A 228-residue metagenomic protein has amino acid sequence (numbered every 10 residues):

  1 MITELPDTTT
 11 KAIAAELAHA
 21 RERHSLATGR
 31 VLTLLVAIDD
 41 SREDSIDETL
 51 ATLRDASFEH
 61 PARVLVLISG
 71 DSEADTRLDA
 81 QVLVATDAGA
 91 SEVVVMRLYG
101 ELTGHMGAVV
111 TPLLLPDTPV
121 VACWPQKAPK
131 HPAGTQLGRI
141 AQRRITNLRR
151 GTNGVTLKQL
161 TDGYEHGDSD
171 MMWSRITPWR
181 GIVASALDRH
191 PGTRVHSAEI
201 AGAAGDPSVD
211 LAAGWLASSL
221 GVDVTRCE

Functional and structural regions predicted by a protein language model:
M1-A122: An N-terminal, globular interaction/scaffold subdomain
V31, A90-S91, D117, I140-Q142 (+2 more regions): A broad structural signal for short, well-ordered beta-strand segments within beta-sheet-rich domains
I46-T49, M106-G107, P132-G134, S208-A212: A short acidic (Asp/Glu
T52-A56, V110-P112, Q136-R139, A213-G221: Short, solvent-exposed amphipathic alpha-helical segments in soluble enzyme and RNA/protein-processing domains
R63-S72, C123-P125, N147-G151, D223-E228: A generic structural motif
D75-L78, P132-A133, T156-L157, P207-L211: Short, solvent-exposed polar/charged micro-motifs at secondary-structure junctions
E92-A184: Internal, hydrophobic cores of structured domains that mediate oligomerization or house catalytic pockets within large
L157-E228: A contiguous, surface-oriented mixed alpha/beta subdomain in the mid-to-C-terminal portion of proteins that forms
